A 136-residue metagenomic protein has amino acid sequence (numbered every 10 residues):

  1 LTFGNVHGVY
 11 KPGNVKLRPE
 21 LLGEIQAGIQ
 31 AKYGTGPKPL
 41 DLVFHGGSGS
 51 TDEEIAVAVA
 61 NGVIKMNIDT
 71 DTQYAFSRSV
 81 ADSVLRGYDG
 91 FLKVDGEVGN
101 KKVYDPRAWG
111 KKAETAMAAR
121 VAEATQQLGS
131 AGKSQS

Functional and structural regions predicted by a protein language model:
L1, L40-G46, M66-I68: Hydrophobic faces of well-ordered beta-strands that scaffold small-molecule active sites in alpha/beta enzyme cores
F3-Y10, N61-S79: Glycine-rich phosphate-binding active-site loops on the catalytic face of alpha/beta enzymes
K11-N14, F44-G47, D69, A113: Glycine- and other small-residue-rich loops at beta-strand/loop junctions that grip anionic moieties
N14-L42: Alpha-helix-loop-beta-strand connector modules within alpha/beta enzyme cores
P19-Q26, I55, A118-T125: Generic structural signal for well-ordered alpha-helices, preferentially at hydrophobic/aromatic core positions
K38-L40, I64, K133: Short, well-ordered coil/turn segments that N-cap beta-strands
G47-G62: Catalytic cores of alpha/beta
L85-S136: Extended, intrinsically disordered, low-complexity segments
